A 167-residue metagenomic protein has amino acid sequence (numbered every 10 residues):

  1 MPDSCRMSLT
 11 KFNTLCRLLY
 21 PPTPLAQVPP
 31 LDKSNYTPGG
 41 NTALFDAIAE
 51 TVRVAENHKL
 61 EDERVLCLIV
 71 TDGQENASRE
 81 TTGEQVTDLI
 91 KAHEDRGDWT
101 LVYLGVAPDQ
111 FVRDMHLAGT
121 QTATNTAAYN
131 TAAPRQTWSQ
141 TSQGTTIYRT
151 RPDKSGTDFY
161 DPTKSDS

Functional and structural regions predicted by a protein language model:
M1-S167: Acidic, low-complexity intrinsically disordered regions
